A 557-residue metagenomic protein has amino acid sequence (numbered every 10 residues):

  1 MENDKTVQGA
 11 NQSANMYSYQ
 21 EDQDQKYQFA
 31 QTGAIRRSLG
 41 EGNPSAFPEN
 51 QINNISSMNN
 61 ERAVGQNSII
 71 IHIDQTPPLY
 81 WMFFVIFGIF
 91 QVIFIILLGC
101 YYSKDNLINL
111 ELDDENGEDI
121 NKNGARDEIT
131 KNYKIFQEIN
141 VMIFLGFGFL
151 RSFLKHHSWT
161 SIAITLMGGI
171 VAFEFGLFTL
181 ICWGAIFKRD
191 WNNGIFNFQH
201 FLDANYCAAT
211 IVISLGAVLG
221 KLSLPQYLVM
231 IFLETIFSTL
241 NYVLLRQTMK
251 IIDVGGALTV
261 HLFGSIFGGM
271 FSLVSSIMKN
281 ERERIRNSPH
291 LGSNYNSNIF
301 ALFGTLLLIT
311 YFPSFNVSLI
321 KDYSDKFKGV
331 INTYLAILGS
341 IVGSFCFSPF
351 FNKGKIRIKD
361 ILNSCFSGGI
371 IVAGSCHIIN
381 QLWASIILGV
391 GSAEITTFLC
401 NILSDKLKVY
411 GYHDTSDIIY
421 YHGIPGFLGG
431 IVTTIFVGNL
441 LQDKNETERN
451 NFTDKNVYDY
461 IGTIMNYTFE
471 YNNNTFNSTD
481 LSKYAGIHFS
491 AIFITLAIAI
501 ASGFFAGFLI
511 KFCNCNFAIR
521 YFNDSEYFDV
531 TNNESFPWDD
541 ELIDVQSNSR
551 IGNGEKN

Functional and structural regions predicted by a protein language model:
K5-T6, A10-N11, N15-M16: Extended, low-complexity intrinsically disordered regions enriched in Pro/Ser/Thr
V7, Q28, S38-L39: Short linear motifs centered on serine/threonine within intrinsically disordered regions that correspond to eukaryotic
G9, G33, G40-G42: Residue-identity detector for glycine
Y17-Y19, Y27-F29, F47: Aromatic (phenylalanine/tyrosine) cluster motif
Y19-Q23, L542: Acidic, Ser/Thr-interspersed intrinsically disordered low-complexity regions
D24, F29, G33-I35, N60: Intrinsically disordered, low-complexity, serine/threonine- and charge-rich segments
I35-L39, F47-N557: Hydrophobic alpha-helical transmembrane bundles of multi-pass membrane proteins
